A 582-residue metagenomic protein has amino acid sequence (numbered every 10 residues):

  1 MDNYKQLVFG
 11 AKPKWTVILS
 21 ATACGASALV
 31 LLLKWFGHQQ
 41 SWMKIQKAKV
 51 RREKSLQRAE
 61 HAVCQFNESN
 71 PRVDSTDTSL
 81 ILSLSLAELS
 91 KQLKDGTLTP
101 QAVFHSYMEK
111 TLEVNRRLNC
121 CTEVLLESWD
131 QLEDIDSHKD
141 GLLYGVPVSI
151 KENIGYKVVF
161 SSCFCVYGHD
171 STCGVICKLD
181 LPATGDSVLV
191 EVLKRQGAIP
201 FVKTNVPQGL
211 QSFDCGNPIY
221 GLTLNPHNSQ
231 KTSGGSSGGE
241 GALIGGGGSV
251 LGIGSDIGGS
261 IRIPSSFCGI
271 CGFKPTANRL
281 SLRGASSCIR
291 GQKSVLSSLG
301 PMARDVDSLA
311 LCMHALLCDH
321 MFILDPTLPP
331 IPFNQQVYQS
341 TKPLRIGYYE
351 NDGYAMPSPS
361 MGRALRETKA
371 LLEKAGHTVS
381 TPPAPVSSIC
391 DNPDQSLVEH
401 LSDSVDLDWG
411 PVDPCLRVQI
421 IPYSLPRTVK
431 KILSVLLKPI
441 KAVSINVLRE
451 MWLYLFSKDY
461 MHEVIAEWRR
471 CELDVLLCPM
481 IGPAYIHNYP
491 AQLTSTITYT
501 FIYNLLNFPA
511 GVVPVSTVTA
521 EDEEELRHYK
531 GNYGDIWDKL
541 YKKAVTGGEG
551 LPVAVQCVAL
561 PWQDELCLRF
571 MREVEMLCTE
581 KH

Functional and structural regions predicted by a protein language model:
D2-F9, S41-K47, E109, E113 (+9 more regions): Structural helix-boundary/capping segments
Y4-G258, R366, A370, A375 (+5 more regions): Gly/Ser-rich catalytic/binding loops embedded in alpha/beta enzyme cores
I81, R117, A364, C390-V405: Soluble, non-transmembrane catalytic domains of enzymes that act on hydrophobic metabolites at membranes
N153-V166, G209, F322-L324, S388-E399 (+2 more regions): Short, compositionally biased segments
G174, P483-T500, A520-L540: Short, surface-exposed loop/helix-turn segments at secondary-structure junctions that function as lids/hinges flanking
F201, T378-P383: General small-molecule cofactor/ligand-binding pocket signal
M361, D391-E399, I486-T494: Short glycine/threonine-rich loop-to-helix capping motif typified by GTGT followed within a few residues by an Asp-Pro
